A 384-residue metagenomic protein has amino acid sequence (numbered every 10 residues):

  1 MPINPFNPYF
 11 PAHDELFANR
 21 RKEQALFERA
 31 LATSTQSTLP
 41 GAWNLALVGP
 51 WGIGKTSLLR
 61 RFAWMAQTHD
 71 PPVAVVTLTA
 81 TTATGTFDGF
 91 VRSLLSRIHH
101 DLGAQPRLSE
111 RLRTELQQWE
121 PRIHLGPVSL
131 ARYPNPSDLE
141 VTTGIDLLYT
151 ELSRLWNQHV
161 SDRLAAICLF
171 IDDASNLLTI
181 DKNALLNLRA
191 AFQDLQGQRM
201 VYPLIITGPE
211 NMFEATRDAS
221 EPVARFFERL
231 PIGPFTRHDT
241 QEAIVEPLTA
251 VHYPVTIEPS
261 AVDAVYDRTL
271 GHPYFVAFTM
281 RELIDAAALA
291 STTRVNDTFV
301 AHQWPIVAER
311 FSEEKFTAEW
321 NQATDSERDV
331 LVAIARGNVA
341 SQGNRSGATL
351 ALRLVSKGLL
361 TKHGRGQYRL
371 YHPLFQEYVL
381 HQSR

Functional and structural regions predicted by a protein language model:
M1-I53, S57-T68: Walker A/P-loop-proximal flanking segment of P-loop NTPase domains
P2, G271-L352: Winged-helix-like regulatory helical subdomains adjacent to P-loop NTPase cores
P40-K182, Y202: P-loop NTPase nucleotide-binding core
T81-G85, N176, P209-E214, F235-T240 (+2 more regions): Conserved nucleotide-binding/hydrolysis micro-motifs of P-loop NTPases
S161-R163, N176-A184, L188-S220, L230-P231: Sensor-1/coupling segment of RecA-like P-loop NTPase cores
F213-D267, L289-S291: Helix-loop-helix "sensor" segment of P-loop NTPases
V355-R365: A short, conserved structural fragment
H363-R384: Short capping/hinge segments at domain boundaries that bridge a core fold to an adjacent linker or tail
